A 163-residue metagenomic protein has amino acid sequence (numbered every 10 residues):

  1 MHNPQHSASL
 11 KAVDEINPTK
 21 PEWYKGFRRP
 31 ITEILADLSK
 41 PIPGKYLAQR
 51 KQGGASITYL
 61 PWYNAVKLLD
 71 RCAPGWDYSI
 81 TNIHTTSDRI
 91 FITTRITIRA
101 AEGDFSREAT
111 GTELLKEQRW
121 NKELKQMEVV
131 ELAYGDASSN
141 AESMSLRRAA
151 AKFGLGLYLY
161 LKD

Functional and structural regions predicted by a protein language model:
M1-T58: N-terminal, Lys/Arg- and Ser/Thr-rich interaction peptides
L60, A65-K67, R71-D163: Positively charged, aromatic-enriched nucleic acid-contacting surfaces
